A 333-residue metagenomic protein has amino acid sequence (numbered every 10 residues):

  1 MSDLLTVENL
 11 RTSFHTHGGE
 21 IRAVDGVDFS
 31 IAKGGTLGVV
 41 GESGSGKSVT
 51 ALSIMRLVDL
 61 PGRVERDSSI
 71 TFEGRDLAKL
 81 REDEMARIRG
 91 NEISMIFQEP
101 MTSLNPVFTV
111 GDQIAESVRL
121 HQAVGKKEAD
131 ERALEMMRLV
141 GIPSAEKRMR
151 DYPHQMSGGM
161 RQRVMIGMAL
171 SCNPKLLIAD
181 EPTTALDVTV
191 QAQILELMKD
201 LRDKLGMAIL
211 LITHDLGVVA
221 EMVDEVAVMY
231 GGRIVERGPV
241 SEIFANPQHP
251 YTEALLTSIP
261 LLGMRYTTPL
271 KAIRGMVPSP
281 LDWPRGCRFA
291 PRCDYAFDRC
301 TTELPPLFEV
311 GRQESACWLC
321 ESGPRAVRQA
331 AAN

Functional and structural regions predicted by a protein language model:
D3, P143-E146, R237-N333: Short catalytic/signature loops enriched in Gly
L4, S13-G26, L57-R63, R81-E84 (+3 more regions): A short, flexible loop at the N-terminus of ABC-type nucleotide-binding domains that lies
E42, I178-P182, L186-T268: P-loop NTP-binding/switch modules centered on Walker-like glycine-rich loops
R63, L77-S94, D112, L120 (+2 more regions): ABC ATPase NBD coupling module
E65-D76: Conserved ABC transporter NBD signature motif
A123, K127-I142, M149-R150, A245 (+1 more regions): ABC ATPase nucleotide-binding domain helical subdomain, centered on the C-loop/LSGGQ "ABC signature"
S171-K175: A short, proline-enriched helix->beta-strand linker immediately N-terminal to the Walker B motif in ABC-type P-loop
